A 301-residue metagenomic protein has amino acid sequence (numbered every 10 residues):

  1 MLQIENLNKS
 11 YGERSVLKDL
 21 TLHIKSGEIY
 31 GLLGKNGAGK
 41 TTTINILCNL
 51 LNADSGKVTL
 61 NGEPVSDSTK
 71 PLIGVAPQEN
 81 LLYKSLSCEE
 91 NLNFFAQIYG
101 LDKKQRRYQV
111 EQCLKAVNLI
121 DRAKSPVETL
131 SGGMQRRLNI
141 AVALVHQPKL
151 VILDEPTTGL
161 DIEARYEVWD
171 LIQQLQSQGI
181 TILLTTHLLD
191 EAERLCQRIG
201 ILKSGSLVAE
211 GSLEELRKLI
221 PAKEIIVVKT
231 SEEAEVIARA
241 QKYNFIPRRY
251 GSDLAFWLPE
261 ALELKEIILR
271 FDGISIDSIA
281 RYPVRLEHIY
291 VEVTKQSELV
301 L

Functional and structural regions predicted by a protein language model:
M1-N8, Q296-L301: ABC-family P-loop ATPase nucleotide-binding domain
L2, K9-K203: ABC transporter nucleotide-binding domains
S55, E90, Q105, E215 (+3 more regions): An acidic, carboxylate-rich microenvironment
T59, L72, F94, Q109 (+4 more regions): Generic alpha-helical secondary-structure signal
N61, G100, N139, K218-A222 (+3 more regions): A generic structural signal for secondary-structure junctions that act as hinges or helix/strand caps at the edges
W169-P259: ABC transporter nucleotide-binding domain
I225-Q296, L301: Short, charged/small-residue-rich alpha-helical element at the C-terminal edge of ABC transporter nucleotide-binding
